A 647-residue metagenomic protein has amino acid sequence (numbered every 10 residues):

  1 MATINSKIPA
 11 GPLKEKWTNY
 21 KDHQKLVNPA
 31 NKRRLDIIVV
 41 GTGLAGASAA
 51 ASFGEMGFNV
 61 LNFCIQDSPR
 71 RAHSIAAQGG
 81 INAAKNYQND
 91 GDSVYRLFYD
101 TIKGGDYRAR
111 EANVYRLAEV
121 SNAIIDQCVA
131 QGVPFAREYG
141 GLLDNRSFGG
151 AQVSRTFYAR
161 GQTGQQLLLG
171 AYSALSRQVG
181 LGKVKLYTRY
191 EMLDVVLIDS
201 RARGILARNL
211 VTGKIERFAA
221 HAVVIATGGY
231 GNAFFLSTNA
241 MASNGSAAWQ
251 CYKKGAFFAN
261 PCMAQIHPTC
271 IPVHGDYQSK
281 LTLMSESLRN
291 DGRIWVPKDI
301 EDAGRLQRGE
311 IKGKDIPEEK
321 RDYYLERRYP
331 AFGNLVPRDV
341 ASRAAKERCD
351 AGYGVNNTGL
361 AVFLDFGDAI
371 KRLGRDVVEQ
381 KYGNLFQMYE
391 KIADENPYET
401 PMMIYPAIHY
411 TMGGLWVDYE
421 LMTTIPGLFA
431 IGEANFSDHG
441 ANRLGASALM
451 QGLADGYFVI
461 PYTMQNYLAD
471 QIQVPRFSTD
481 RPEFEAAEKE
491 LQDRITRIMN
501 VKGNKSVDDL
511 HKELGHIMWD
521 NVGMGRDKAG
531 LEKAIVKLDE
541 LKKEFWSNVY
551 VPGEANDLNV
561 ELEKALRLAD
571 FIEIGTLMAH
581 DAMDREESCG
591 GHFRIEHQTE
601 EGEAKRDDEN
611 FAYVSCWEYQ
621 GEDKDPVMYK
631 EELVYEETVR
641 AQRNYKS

Functional and structural regions predicted by a protein language model:
M1-I37, R643: Extreme N-terminal leader/targeting segments of oxidoreductases
Q24-V27, N31-D36, A49-S52, M56-F58 (+9 more regions): Glycine- and aromatic-enriched mobile tails/lids
I38-V40, F218-T227: Short hydrophobic core segments
N59-C64, A259-N260: Short beta-strand "acidic-cap" motif of Rossmann-like dinucleotide-binding folds
D67-Y99, Q265-T269, D276-K280: Conserved N-terminal glycine-rich FAD pyrophosphate-binding loop of Rossmann-like flavoproteins
I124-K214, A226, C270-L283, R289: Conserved redox-cofactor binding core of oxidoreductases
A222-L281, H439-Y462: Glycine-rich loop(s) and the adjacent beta-strand/alpha-helix scaffold that form part
Q250, A256-K391, Y462-Q465: An anion/pyrophosphate-binding glycine-rich loop and adjacent beta-alpha core in soluble alpha-beta enzymes
